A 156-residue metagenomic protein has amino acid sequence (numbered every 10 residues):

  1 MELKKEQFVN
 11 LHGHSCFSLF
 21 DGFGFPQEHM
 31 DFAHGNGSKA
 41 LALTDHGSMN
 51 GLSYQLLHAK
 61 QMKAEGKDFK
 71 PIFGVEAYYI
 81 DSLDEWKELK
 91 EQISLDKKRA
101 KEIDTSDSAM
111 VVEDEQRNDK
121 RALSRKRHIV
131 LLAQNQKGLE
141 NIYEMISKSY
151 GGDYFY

Functional and structural regions predicted by a protein language model:
M1-Y156: Phosphodiester-processing cores and adjacent nucleic acid-binding clamps
